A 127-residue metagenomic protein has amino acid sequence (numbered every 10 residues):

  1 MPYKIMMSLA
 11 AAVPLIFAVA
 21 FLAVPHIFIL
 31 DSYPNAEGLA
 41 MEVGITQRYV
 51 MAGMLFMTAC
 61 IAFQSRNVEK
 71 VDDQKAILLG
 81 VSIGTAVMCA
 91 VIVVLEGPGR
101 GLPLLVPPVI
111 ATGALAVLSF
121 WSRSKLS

Functional and structural regions predicted by a protein language model:
M1, R66-Q74, P98-G101, S127: Membrane-interface helix-boundary motifs at transmembrane edges
M1-L15, Q74-V81: Interfacial segments of alpha-helical transmembrane regions
I5-A18, P103-L118: Alpha-helical transmembrane segments of integral membrane proteins, especially early/N-terminal helices
V13-M54: Hydrophobic transmembrane helix segments
I16, E42-N67, S82-V87: Core segments of alpha-helical transmembrane spans in multipass integral membrane proteins
A36-G44, Q64-K75, L95: Short juxtamembrane and helix-loop transition motifs at transmembrane-helix boundaries in membrane proteins
M57, I61, A76-I92, I110-L118: Hydrophobic alpha-helical membrane segments
C89-P107, W121-L126: Membrane-helix boundary connector in multi-pass membrane proteins
